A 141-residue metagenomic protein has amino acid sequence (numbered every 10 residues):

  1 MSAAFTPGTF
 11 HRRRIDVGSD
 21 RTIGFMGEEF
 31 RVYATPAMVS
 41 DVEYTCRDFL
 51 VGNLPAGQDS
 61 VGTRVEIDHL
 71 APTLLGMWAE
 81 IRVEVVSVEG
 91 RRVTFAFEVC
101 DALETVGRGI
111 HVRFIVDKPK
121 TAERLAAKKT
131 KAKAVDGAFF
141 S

Functional and structural regions predicted by a protein language model:
M1-A34: Catalytic strand-loop segment that frames the active site of acyl-thioester-processing enzymes
F5-R12, A37, R64, W78-E80 (+2 more regions): Intrinsic-disorder/low-complexity, polar/charged segments enriched in Ser/Thr/Lys/Arg/Asp/Glu/Gln
S40-Y44, D48: Short, residue-level hotspots on alpha-helical faces of the histone-fold and other alpha-helical interaction modules
D48-E80: Hydrophobic beta-strand-centered segment that forms part of the acyl-chain substrate-binding groove
I67-A102: Hydrophobic beta-sheet segments that form the core/acyl-binding groove of ACP/CoA-dependent acyl-chain-processing
G107-S141: C-terminal output/interaction extensions
